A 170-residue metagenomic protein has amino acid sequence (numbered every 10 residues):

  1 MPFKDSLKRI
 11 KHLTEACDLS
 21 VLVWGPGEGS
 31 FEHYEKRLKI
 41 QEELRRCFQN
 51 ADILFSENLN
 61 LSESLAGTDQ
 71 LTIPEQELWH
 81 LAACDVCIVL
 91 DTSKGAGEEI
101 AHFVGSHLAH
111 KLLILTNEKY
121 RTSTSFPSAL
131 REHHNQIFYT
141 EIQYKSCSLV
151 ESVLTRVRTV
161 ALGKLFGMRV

Functional and structural regions predicted by a protein language model:
M1-V170: Conserved catalytic or regulatory cores that recognize and/or transform ribose-phosphate-containing ligands
